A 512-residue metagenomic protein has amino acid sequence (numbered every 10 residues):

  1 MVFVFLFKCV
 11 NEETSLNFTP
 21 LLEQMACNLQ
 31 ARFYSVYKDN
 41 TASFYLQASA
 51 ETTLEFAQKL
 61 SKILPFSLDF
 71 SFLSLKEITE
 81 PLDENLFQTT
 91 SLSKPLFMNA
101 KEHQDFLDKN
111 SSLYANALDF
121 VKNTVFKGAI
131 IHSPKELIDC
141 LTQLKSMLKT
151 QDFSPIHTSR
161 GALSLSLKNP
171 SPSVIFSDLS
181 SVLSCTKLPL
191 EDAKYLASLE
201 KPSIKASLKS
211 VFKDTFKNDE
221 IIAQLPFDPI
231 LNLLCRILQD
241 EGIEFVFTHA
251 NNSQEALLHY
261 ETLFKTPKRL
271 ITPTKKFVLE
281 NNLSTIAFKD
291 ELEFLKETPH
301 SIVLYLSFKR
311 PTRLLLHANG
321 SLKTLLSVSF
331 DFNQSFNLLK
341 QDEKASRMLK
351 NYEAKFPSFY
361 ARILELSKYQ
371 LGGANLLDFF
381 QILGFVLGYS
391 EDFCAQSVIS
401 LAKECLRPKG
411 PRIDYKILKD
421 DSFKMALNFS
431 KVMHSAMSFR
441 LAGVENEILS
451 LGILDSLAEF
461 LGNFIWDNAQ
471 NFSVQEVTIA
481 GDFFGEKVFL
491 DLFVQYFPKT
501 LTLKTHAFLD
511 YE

Functional and structural regions predicted by a protein language model:
M1-E512: Acidic, glycine-enriched active-site microenvironments
